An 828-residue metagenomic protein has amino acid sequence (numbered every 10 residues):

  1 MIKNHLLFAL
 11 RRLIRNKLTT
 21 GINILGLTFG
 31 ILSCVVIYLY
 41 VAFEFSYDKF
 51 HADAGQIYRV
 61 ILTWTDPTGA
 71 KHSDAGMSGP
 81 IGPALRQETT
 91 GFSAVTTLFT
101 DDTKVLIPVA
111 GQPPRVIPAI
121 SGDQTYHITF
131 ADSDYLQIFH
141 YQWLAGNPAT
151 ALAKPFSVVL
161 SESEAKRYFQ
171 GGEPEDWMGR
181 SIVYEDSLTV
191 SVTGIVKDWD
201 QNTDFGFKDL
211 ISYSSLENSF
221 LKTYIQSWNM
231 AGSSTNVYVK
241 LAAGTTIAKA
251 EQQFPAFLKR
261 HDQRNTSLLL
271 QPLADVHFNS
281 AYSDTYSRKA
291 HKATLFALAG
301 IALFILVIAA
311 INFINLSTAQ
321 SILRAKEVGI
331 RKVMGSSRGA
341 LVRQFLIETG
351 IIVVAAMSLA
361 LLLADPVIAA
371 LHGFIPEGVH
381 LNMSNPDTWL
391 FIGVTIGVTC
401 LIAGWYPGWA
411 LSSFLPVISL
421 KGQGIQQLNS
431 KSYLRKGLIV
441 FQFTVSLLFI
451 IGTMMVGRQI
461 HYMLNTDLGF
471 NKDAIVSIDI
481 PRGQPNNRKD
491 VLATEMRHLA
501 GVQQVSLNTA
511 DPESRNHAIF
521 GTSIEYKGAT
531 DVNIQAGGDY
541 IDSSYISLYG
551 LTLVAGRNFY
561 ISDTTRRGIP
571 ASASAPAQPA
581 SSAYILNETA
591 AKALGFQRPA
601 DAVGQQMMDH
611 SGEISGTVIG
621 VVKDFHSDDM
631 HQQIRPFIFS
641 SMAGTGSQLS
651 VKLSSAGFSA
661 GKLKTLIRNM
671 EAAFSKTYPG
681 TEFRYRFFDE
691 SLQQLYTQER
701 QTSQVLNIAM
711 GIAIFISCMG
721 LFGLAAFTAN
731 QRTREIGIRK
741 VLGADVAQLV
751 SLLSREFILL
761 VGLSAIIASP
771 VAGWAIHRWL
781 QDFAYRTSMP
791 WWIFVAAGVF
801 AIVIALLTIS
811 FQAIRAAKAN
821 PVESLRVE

Functional and structural regions predicted by a protein language model:
M1-G21, D284-T285, S317-V354, P366-P485 (+2 more regions): Alpha-helical transmembrane segments of integral membrane proteins
K3-R11, R15, T19, H51 (+11 more regions): Membrane-helix entry/capping segments
L13, N23, E44, V60 (+28 more regions): Generic structural signal for small/hydrophobic residues in well-ordered secondary structure, especially within
R15-V41, A290-K326, V354, L434-Q459 (+3 more regions): Hydrophobic alpha-helical transmembrane segments of multi-pass inner-membrane transport and secretion
N16, A309-I351, G720-I758, A819-N820: Interfacial "coupling" helices/loops that link adjacent transmembrane helices in transporter permeases
V36-L39, L269, T349-P416, R458 (+1 more regions): Small-residue-rich transmembrane alpha-helices
I37-P108, G122, Q226, M230-Y238 (+5 more regions): Membrane-proximal extracellular/periplasmic loop immediately following the first transmembrane helix
D132-A145, F156-A293, V491-Q698: Mid-to-C-terminal secondary-structure elements that act as membrane-proximal/extracytoplasmic interface segments
